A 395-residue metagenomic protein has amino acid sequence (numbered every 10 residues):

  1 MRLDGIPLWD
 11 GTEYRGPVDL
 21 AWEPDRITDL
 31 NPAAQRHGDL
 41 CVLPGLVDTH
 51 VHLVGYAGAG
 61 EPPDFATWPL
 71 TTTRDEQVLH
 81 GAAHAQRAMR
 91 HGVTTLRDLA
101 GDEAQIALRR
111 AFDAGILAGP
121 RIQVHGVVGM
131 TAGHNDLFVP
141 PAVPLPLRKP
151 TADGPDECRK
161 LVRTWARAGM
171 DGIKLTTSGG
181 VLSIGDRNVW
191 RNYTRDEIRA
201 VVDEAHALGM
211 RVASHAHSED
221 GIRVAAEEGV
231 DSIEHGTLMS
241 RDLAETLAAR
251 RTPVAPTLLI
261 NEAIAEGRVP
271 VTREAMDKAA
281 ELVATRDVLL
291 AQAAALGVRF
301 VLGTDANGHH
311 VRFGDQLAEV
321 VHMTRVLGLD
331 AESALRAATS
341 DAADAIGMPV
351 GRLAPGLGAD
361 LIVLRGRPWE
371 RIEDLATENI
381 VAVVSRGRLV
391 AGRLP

Functional and structural regions predicted by a protein language model:
M1-A33, C41-V42, P368-L375, R388-L389: N-terminal metal-binding scaffold of metallo-dependent hydrolase/deaminase domains
L40-A114, G133-N135, E228: Metal-associated gating/positioning segment near the N- to mid-region
A57-G60, D136, I184, I222-E228 (+4 more regions): Histidine/acidic-residue-rich catalytic or RNA/ligand-binding cores of hydrolases and nuclease-related proteins
F65-L79, V139-K160, R211-A213: Active-site mouth loops of central-metabolism enzymes
R74-L108, A118-V128, M170-S183, R211 (+3 more regions): Divalent metal-dependent hydrolysis catalytic cores, especially in the metallo-beta-lactamase
D156-V254, A280-F300, S333: Histidine/acidic residue-rich metal-binding segments in metalloenzymes
A207, A284-R367: His/Asp/Glu-enriched, well-ordered alpha-helical/loop segment that forms or immediately abuts the divalent-metal
A338-S340, P355-P395: C-terminal cap of metal-dependent C-N hydrolases
